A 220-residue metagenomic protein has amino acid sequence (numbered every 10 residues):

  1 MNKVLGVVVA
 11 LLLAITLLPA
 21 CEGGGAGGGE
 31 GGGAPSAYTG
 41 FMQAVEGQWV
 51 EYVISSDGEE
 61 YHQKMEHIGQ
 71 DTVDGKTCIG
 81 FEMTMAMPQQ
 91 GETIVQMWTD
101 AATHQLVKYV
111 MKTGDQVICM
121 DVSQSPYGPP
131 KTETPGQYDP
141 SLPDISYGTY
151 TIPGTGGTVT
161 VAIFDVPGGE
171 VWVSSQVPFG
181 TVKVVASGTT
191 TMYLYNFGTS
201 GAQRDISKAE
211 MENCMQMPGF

Functional and structural regions predicted by a protein language model:
M1-V8: Bacterial N-terminal signal peptides that target proteins for export
G6, G27-G28: Low-complexity, intrinsically disordered extramembrane tails and loops of integral membrane proteins
L11-A14: Cleavable N-terminal export/targeting peptides
L17-A20: C-terminal motif of bacterial Sec signal peptides marking the signal peptidase cleavage site
E22-G24: Bacterial signal peptide processing site
G28-F220: Acidic, serine/threonine-rich low-complexity disordered tracts
